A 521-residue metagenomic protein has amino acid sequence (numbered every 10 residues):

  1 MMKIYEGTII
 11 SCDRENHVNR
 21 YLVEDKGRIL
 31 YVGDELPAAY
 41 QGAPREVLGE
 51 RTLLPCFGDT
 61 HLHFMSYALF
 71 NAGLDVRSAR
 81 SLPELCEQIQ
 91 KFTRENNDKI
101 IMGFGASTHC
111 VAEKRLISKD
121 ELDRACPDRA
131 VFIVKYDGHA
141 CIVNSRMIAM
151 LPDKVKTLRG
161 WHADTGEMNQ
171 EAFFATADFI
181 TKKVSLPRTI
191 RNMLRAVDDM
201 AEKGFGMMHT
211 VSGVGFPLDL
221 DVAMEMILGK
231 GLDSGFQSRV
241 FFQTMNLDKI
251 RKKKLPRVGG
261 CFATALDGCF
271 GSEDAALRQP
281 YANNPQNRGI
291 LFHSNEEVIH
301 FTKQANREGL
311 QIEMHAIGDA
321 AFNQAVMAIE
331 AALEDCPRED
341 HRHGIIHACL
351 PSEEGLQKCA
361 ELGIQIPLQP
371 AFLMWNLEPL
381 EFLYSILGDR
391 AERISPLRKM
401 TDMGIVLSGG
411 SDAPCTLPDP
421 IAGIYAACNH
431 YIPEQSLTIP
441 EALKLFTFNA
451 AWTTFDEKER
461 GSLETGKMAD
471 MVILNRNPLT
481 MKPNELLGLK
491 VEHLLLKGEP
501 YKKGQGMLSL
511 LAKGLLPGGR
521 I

Functional and structural regions predicted by a protein language model:
M1-P37, C86-N96, K182, L186-E202 (+3 more regions): Active-site microenvironment of metallo-dependent hydrolases
K3-Y5, I10-D25, I29-S234, V240-M245 (+8 more regions): Divalent metal-binding segments
T60, L362, A469: An anion/phosphate-binding loop that grips the pyrophosphate of nucleotide cofactors and donors
H63, V258-D274, I364-M374: Non-cysteine beta-strand/loop elements that form the S-adenosyl-L-methionine
H109-V111, A140-C141, M208-H209, G215-V222 (+8 more regions): Flexible loop/turn segments at secondary-structure boundaries
V222-P256, G260-C261, P351-E361: Extended hydrophobic/aromatic segments used for targeting, binding, or gating
K303-I312, A320-N323, M327-H343, A348 (+4 more regions): His/Asp/Glu-enriched, well-ordered alpha-helical/loop segment that forms or immediately abuts the divalent-metal
